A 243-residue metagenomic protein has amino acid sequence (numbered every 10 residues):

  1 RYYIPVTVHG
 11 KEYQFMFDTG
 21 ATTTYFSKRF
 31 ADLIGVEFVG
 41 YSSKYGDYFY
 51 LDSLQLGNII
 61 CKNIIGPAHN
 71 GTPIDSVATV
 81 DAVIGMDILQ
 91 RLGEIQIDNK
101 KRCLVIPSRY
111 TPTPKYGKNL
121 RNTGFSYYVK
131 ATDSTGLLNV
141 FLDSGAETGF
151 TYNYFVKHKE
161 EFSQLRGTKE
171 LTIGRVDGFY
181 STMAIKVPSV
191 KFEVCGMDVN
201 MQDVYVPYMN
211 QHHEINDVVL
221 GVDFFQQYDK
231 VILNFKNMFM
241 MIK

Functional and structural regions predicted by a protein language model:
R1-K243: Pepsin/retropepsin-fold aspartyl endopeptidases
